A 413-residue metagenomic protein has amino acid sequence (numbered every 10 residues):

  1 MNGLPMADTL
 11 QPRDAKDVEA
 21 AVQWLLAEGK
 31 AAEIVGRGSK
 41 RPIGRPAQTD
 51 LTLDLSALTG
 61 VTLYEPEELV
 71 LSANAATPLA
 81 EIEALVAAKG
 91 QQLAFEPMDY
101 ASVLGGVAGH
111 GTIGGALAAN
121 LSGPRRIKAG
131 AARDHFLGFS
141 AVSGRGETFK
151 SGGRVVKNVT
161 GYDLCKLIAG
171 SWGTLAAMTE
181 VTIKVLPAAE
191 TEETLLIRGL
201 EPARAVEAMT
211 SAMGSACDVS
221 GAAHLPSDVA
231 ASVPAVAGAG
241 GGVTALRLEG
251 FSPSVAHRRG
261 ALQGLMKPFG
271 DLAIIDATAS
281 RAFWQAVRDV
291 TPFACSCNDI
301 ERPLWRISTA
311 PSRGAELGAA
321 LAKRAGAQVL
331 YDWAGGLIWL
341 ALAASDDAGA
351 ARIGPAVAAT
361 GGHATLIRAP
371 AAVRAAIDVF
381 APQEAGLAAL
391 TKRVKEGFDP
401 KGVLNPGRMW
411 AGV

Functional and structural regions predicted by a protein language model:
N2-A32, L55-G109, L117, L121-R154 (+3 more regions): N-terminal glycine-rich flavin-associated loop
D8-Q11, L71-A73, E193-R198, G242-S254 (+3 more regions): Short cationic amphipathic helices and targeting signals
A20, A80-I82, P202-E207, P253-G260 (+2 more regions): Short, conserved charged micro-motifs
I34-K40: Glycine-rich beta-strand-to-loop/alpha-helix junction loops that act as flexible
R41-A47, P234-A237: Short glycine-biased active-site loop of nucleotidyltransferases that positions the nucleotide triphosphate and helps
R45-Q48, S56, G270-V413: Conserved glycine-rich FAD pyrophosphate-binding loop
A118, L137-C297: C-terminal substrate-binding/cap subdomain adjacent to the FAD-binding core in PCMH-type and related FAD-linked
